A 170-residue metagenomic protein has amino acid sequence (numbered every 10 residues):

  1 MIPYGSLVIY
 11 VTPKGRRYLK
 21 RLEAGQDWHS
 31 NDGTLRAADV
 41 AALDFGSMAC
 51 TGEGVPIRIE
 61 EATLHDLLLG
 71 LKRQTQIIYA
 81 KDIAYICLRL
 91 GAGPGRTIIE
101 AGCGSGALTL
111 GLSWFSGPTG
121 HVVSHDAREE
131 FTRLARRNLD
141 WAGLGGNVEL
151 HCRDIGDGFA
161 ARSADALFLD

Functional and structural regions predicted by a protein language model:
M1-I59: N-terminal auxiliary segments of SAM/dcSAM-dependent transferases
V55-G70: S-adenosyl-L-methionine
L69-A84: Conserved SAM-binding loop and adjacent beta-strand
L88-G93, F115, F159: Glycine-rich helix-loop-beta junction characteristic of Rossmann-like nucleotide cofactor-binding loops
G93-G104: Conserved class I S-adenosyl-L-methionine
S105-P118: Conserved SAM-binding loop of SAM-dependent methyltransferases across substrates and taxa, primarily the Class I
T119-V123: Short beta-strand element of Class I
H125-L169: S-adenosyl-L-methionine
